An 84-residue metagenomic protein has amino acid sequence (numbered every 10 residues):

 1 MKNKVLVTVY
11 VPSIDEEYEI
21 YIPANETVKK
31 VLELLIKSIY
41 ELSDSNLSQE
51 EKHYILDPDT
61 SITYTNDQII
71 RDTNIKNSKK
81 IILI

Functional and structural regions predicted by a protein language model:
M1-I84: Ubiquitin system architectures
